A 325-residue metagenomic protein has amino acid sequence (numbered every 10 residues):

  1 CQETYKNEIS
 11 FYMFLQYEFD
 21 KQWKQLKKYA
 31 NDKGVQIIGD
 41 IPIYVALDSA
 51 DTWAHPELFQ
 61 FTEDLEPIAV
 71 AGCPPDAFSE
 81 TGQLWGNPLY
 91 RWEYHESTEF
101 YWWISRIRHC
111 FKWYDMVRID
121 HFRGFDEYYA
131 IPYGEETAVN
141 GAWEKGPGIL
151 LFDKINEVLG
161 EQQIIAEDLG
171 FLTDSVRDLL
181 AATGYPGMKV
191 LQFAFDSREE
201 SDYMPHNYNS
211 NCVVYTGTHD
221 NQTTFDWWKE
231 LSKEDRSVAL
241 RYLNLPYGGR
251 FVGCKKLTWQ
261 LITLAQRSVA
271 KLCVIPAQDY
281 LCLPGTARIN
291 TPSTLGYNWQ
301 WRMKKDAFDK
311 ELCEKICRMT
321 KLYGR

Functional and structural regions predicted by a protein language model:
C1-D20, V45-V274, Q278-Y280, T291-D306: Alpha-amylase-like alpha-glycosidases and glucanotransferases acting on alpha-linked glucans and related
Y17-Y44: Conserved, well-ordered alpha-helix/loop/beta-strand core segments that scaffold catalytic motifs
K28, D32, E157, E314: Replace "anionic and nucleotidyl ligands
L281-R325: Structured C-terminal cap/extension of enzyme domains
